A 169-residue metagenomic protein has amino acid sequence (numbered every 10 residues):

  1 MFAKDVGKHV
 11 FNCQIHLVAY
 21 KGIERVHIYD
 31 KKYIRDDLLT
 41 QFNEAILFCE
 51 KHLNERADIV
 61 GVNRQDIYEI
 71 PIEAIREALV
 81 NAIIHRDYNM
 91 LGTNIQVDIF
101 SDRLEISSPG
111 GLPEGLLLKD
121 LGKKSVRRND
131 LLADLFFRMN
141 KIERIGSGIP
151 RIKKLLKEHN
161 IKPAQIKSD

Functional and structural regions predicted by a protein language model:
M1-D169: C-terminal regulatory or interaction extensions
